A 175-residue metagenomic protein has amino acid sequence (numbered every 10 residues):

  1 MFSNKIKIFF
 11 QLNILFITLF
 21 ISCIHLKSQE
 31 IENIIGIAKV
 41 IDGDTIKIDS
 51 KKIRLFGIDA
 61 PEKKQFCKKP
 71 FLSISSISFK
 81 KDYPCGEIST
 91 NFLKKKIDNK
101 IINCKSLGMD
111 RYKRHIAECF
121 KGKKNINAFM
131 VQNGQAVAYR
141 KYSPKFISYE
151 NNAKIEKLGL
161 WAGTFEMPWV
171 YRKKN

Functional and structural regions predicted by a protein language model:
F2-F16, F20-N175: Small beta-barrel nucleic-acid-binding modules, primarily SNase/OB-fold domains and secondarily Tudor-like barrels
